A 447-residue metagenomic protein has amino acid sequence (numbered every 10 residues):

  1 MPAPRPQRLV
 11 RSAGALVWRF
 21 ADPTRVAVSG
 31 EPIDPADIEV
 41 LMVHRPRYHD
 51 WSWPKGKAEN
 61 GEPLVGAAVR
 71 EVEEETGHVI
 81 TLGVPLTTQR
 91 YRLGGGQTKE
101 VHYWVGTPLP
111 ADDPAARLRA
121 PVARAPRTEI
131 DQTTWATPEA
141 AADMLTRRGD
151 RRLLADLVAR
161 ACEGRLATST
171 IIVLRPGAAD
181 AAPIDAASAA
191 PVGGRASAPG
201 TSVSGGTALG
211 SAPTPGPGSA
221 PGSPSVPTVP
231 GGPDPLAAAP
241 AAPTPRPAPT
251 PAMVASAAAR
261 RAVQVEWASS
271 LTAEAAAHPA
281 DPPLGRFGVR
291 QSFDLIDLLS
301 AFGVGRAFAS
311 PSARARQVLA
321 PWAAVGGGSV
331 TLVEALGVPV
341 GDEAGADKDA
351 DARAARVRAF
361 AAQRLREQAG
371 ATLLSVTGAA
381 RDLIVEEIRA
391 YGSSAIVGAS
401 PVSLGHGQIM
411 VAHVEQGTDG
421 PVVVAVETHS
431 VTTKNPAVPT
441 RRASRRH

Functional and structural regions predicted by a protein language model:
P2-W53, I172, P176: N-terminal strand-loop-strand
V43, S169-R175, F308, Q368-I384: Beta-strand elements within well-structured catalytic alpha/beta cores of enzymes that handle phosphate/sulfate esters
V43-Y48, V424-V438: Short, solvent-exposed aromatic-acidic interface loops
G56, A67, A167-G341, S400 (+1 more regions): Active-site-proximal alpha-helix that buttresses catalytic centers in soluble enzyme cores
A58-G149, C162: Unchanged
D150-T168: Charged phosphate-binding loop/patch that engages nucleotide di/tri-phosphates or the phosphate backbone of nucleic
A352-R366, G370: A short, acidic, amphipathic alpha-helical segment used as a generic capping/interface helix at domain edges
G392-V422: Domain-level recognition of soluble alpha/beta enzyme cores, biased toward histidine phosphatases/phosphomutases
